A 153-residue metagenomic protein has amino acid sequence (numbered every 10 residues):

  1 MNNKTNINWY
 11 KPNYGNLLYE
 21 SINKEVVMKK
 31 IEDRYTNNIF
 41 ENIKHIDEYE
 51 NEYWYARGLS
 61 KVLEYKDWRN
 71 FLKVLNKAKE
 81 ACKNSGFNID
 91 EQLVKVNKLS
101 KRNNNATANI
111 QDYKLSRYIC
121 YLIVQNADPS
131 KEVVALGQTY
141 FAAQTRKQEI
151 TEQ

Functional and structural regions predicted by a protein language model:
M1, V74, A78-A81: Conserved short hydrophobic interaction patches
N2-K73, Q92-Q153: Positively charged, aromatic-accented nucleic-acid-binding surfaces
A78-D90: Short, basic alpha-helical nucleic acid-contact segments in DNA-binding proteins and DNA transaction factors
